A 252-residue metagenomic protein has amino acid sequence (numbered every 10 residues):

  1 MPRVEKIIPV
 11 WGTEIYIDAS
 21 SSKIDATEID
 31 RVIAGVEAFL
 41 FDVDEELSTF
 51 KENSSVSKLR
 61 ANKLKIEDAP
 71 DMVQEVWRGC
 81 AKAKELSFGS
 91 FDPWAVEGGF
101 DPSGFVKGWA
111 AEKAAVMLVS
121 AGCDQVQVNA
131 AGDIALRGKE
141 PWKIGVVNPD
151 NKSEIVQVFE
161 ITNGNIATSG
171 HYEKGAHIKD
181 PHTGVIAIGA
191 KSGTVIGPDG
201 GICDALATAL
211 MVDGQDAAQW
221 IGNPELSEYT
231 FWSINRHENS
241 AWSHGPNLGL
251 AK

Functional and structural regions predicted by a protein language model:
M1-K252: Mature catalytic core of soluble alpha/beta enzymes
